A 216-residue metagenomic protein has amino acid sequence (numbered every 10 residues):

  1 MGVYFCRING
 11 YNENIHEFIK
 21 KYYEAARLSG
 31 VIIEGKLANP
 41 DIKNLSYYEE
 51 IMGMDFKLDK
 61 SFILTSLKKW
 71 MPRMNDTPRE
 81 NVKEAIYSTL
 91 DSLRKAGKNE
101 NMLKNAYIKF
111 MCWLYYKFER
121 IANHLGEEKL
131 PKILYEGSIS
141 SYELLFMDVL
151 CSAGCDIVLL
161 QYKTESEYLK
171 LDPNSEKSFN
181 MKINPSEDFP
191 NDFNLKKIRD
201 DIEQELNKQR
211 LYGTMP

Functional and structural regions predicted by a protein language model:
M1-M111, L171-P216: Conserved N-terminal ligand/cofactor-binding loop architecture of enzyme catalytic domains
S92-M181: Active-site and donor-binding regions of nucleotide-sugar-utilizing enzymes
